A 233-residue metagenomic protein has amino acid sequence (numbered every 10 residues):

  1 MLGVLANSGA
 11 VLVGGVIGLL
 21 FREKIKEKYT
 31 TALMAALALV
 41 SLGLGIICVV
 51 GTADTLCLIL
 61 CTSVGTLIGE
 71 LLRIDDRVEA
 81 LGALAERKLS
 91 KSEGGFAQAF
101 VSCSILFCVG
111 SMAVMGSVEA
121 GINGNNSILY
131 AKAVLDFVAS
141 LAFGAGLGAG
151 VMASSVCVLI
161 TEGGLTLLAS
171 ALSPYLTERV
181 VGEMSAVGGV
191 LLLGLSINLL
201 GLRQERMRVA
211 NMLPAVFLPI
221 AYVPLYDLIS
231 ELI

Functional and structural regions predicted by a protein language model:
M1-V13, C48-L56, R73-D76, S102-C103 (+2 more regions): Hydrophobic alpha-helical transmembrane segments
M1-V13, L56, L60, G121-A133 (+2 more regions): Structural signature of hydrophobic alpha-helical transmembrane segments
I17-T31, I47-D54, F143, A149-L191 (+1 more regions): Transmembrane-helix boundary and interhelical-loop signature of multi-pass inner-membrane proteins
E27, L42-L56, A83-S90: Hydrophobic transmembrane alpha-helices of multi-pass solute/ion transporters
L37-L42, I59-L71, L167, E178-L199 (+1 more regions): Selective transmembrane alpha-helices of multi-pass membrane proteins
C57-Q98: Glycine/small-residue-rich loop that forms an oxyanion/phosphate-binding "nest" at active or ligand-binding sites
G95-S173, L191: Helix-loop-helix junctions within the multi-pass membrane cores of secondary transporters/permeases
A221-I233: Juxtamembrane boundary at the C-terminal end of a transmembrane helix
